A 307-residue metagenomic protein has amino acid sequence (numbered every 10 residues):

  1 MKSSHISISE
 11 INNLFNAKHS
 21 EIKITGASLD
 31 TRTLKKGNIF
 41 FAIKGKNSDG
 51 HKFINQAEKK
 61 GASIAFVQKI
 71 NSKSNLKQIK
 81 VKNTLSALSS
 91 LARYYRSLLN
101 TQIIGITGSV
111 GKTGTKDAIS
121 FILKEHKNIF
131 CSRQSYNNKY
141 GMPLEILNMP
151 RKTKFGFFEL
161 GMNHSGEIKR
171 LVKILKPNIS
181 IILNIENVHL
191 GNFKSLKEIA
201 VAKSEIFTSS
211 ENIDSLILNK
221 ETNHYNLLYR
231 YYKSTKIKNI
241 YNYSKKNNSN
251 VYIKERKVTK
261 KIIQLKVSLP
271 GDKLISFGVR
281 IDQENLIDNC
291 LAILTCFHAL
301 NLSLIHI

Functional and structural regions predicted by a protein language model:
M1-S90, D282, D288, L302-S303: N-terminal leader/targeting and accessory segments in enzymes
S9-N12, S86-K220, H224-K236, L291-L294: Phosphate-binding loop of NTP-binding sites
T25-A27, S165-I168, V251-I253: Glycine-rich, charged/polar anion/phosphate-binding loops that engage phosphate groups from diverse ligands
S28-T31, K44, L91, V110 (+5 more regions): Short, well-ordered turn and helix-capping elements at secondary-structure junctions
K46, V81-T84, S135, G161 (+4 more regions): Short beta->alpha junction loops/turns
K60, K173-L175, H298-N301: Alpha-helix C-terminal capping segments
V67-N75, I181-I305: Acidic, Mg2+-coordinating active-site environments of NTP-dependent enzymes
I79, F130, Y241: General small-molecule cofactor/ligand-binding pocket signal
